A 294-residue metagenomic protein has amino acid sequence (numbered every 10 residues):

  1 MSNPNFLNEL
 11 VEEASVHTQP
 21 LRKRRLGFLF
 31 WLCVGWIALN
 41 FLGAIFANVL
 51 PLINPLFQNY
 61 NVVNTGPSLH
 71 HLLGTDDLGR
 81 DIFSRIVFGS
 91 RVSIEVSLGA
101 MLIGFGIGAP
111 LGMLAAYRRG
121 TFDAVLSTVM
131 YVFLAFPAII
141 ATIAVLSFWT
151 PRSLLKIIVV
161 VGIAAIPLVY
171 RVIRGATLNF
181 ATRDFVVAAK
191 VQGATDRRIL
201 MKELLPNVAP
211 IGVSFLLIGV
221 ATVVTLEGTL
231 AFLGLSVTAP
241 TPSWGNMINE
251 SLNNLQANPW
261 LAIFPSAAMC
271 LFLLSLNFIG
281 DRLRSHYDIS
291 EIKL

Functional and structural regions predicted by a protein language model:
M1-A38, F278-L294: Transmembrane alpha-helical segments of polytopic membrane transport and secretion proteins
A47-L50, V96-Y131, I143: Transmembrane-helix boundary motif in ABC transporter permease subunits
L72, D76, A116-Y117, F122-F180 (+1 more regions): Generic hydrophobic transmembrane alpha-helix motif, especially the helices
T75-R80, Y117-R118, A188-N207, I248: Short helix-to-coil transition segments within interhelical loops that connect adjacent transmembrane helices
A100-L102, A109, M113, P151-K202 (+1 more regions): Membrane-cytosol interface at the C-terminal ends of specific transmembrane alpha-helices in multi-pass membrane
I140-I143, R152, I158, G162 (+1 more regions): Non-cytoplasmic
I140-I143, S147, W244-G280: Hydrophobic alpha-helical transmembrane segments of polytopic membrane proteins
A164, P210, S214-V220, P259-L294: C-terminal transmembrane helix and the adjacent membrane-cytosol boundary/short C-terminal tail of inner/organellar
